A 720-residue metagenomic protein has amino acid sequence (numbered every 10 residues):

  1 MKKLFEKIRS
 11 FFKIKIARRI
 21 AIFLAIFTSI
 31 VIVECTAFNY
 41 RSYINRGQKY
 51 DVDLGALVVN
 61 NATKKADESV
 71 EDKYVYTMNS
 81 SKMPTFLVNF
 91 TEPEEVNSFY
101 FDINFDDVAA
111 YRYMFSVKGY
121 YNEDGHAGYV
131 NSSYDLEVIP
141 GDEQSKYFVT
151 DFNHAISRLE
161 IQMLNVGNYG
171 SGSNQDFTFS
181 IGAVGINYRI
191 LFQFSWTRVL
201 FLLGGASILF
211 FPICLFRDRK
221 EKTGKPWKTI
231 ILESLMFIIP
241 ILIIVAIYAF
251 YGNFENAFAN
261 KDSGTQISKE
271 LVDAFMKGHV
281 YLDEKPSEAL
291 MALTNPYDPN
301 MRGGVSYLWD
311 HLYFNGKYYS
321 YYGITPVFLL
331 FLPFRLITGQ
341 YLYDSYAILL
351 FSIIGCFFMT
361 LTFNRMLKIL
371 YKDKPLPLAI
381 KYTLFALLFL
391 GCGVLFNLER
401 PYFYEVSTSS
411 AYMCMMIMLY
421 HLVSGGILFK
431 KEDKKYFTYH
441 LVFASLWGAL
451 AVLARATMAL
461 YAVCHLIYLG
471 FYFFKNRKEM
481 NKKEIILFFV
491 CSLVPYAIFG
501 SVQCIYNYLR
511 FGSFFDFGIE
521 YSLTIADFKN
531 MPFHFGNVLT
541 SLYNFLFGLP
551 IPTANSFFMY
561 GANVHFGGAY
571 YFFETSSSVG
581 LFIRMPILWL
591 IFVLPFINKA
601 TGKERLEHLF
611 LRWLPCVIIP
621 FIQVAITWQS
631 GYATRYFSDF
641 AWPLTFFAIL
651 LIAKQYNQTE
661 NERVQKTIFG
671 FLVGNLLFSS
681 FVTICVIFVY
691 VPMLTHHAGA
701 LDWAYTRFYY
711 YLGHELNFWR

Functional and structural regions predicted by a protein language model:
M1-N39, V199-G264, K381, K483-P495 (+1 more regions): Start-transfer (signal-anchor) and selected internal transmembrane alpha helices of multi-pass inner/ER membrane
K277-Y322, L388-E399, A526-F528, P532 (+1 more regions): Interfacial juxtamembrane loops and adjacent helix segments that form the catalytic/substrate-binding surfaces
Q340-K374, I417-H421: Transmembrane-helix motifs of polytopic, lipid-linked glycan transferases
Y382-F389, H440-A444, K603-I626: Transmembrane alpha-helix segments characteristic of polytopic inner-membrane glycan-assembly/cell-envelope
S410-K431, L446-G448, A462-C464, P643-F647: Specific aromatic-rich, kink-prone transmembrane helix
M416, H440-R455, A462, V490 (+1 more regions): Membrane-interface alpha helices of multi-pass inner-membrane proteins
Y461-Y496, F646: Perimembrane helix-loop-helix junctions
G568-H608: Hydrophobic, aromatic-rich transmembrane alpha-helices and their immediate juxtamembrane boundary segments
